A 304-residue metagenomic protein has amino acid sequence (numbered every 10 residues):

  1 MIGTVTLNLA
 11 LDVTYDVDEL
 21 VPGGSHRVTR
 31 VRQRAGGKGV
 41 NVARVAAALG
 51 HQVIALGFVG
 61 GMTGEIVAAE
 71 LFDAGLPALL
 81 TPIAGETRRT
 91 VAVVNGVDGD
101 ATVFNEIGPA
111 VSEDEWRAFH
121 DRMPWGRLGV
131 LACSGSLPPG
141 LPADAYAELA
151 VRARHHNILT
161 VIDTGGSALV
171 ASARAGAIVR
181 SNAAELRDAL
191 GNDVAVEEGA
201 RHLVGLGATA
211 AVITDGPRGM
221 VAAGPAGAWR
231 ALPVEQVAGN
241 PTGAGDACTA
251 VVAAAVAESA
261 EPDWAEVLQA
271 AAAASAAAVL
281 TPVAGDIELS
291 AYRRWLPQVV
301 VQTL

Functional and structural regions predicted by a protein language model:
M1-G3, T102, G129-V130, A210: Structural motif
M1-L56, E65-I66, V237-A238, Q302-L304: Glycine-rich phosphate/adenosyl-contacting loop at the front of the ribokinase-like
G3, I54, L79, V161-D163 (+1 more regions): Structural detector of well-ordered beta-strand residues that form the stable sheet scaffold of enzyme domains
L7-L11, V59-G60, A84-T87, E185 (+3 more regions): Glycine-rich beta-alpha junction loops
A47-V130, R294-L304: Conserved N-terminal subdomain of the carbohydrate kinase-like
V103-N105, L128-S136, D163, R180-A183: Short beta-strands and strand-loop turn motifs
A143-A228: Conserved phosphate/ATP/ADP-binding segment of small-molecule kinases
V170, V196-L304: Conserved phosphate-binding/catalytic region of the ribokinase-like
